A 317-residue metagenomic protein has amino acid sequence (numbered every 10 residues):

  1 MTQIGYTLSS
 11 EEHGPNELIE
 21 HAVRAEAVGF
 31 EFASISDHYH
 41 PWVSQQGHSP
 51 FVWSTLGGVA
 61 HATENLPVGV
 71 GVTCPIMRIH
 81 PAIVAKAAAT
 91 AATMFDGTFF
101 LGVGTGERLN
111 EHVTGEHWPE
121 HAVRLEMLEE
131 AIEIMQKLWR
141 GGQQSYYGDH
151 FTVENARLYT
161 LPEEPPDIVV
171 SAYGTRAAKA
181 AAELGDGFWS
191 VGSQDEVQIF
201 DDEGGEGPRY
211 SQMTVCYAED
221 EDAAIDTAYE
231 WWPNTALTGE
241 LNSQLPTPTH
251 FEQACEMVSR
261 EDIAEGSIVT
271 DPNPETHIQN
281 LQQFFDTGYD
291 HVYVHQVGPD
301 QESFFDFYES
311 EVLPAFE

Functional and structural regions predicted by a protein language model:
M1-E317: Active-site-adjacent structural elements that line small-molecule/cofactor binding pockets in enzymes
